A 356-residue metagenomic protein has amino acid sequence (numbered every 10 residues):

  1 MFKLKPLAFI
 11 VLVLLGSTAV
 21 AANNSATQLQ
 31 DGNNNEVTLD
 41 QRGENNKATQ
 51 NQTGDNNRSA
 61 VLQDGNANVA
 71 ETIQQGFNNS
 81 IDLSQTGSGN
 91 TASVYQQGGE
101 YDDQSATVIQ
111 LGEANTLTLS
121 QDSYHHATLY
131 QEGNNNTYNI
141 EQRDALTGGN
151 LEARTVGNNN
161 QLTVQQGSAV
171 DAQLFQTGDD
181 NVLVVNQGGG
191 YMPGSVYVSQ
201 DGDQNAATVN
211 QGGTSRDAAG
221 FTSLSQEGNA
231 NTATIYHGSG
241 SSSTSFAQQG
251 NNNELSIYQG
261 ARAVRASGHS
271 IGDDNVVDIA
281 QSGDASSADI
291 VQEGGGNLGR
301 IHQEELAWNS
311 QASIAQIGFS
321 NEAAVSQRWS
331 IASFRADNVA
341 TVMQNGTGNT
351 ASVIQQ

Functional and structural regions predicted by a protein language model:
M1-Q356: Long, low-complexity, polar and repeat-rich extracellular regions of very large Gram-negative surface proteins
